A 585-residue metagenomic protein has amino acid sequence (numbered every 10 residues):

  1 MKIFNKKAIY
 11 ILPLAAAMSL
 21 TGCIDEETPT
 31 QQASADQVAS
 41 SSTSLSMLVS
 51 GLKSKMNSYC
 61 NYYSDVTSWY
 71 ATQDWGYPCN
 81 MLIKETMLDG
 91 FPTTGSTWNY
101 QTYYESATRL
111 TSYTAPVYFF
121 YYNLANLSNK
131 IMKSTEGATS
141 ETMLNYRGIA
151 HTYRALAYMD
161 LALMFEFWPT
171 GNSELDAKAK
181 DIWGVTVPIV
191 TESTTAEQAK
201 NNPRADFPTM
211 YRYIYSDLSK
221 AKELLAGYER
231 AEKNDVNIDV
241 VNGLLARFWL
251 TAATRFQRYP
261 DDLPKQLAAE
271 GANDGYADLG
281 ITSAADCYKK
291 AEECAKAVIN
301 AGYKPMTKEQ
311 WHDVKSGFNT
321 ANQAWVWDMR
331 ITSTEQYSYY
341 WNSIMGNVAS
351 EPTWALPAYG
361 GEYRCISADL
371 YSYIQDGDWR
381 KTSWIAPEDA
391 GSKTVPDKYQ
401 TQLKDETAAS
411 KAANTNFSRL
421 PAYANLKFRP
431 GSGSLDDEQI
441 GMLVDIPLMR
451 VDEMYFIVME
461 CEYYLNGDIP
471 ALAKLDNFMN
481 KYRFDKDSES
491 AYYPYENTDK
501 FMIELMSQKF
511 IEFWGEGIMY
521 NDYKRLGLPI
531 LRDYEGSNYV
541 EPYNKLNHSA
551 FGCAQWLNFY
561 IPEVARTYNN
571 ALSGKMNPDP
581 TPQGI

Functional and structural regions predicted by a protein language model:
I3, A8, L12-P13, M18-S46 (+5 more regions): Bacterial Sec-dependent N-terminal signal peptides
C23-N80, M345-V348, A358-Y363, L370-Q375 (+5 more regions): Membrane-proximal, proline-rich intrinsically disordered regions
T67, T72-D74, L267-P447, V451 (+6 more regions): Hydrophobic-face positions in mid-chain alpha helices that act as interaction patches
P92-W168, K200-M210, L218-E232, Q439-I446: Conserved, well-structured interaction surfaces
I131, T135, L161-A162, A221 (+3 more regions): Alpha-helical solenoid scaffolds that mediate protein-protein interactions, centered on TPR/SEL1-like repeats but also
M164-S216, R255-E293: Short coil/linker segments at helix-helix boundaries
